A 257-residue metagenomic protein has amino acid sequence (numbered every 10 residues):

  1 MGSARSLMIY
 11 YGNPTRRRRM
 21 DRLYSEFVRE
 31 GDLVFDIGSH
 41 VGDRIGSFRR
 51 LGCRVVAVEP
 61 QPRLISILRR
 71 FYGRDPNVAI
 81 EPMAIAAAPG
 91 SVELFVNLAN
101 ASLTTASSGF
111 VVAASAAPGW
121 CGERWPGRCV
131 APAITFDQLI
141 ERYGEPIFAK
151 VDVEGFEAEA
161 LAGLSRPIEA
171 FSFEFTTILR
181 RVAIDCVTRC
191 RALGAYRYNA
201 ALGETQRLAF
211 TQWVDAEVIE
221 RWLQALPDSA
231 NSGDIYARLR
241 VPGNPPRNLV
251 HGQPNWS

Functional and structural regions predicted by a protein language model:
M1-S257: Phosphate/nucleotide-binding beta-alpha loop and adjacent structural elements of enzyme active sites
